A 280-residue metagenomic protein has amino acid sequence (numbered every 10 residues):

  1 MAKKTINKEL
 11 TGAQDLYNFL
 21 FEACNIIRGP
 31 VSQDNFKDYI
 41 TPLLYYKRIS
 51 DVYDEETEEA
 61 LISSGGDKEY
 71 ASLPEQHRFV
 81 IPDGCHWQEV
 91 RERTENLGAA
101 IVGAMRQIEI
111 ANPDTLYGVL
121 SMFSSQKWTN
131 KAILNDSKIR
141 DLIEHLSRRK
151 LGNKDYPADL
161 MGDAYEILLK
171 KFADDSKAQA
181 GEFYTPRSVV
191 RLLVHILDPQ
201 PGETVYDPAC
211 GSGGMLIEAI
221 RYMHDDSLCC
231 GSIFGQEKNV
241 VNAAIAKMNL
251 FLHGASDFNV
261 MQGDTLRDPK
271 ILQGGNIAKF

Functional and structural regions predicted by a protein language model:
M1-P201, N259-K270: Non-catalytic, mostly N-terminal accessory regions of nucleic-acid modification and defense proteins
L44, A278-F280: Internal hydrophobic scaffold segments of catalytic domains
Q179-A278: Conserved S-adenosyl-L-methionine
